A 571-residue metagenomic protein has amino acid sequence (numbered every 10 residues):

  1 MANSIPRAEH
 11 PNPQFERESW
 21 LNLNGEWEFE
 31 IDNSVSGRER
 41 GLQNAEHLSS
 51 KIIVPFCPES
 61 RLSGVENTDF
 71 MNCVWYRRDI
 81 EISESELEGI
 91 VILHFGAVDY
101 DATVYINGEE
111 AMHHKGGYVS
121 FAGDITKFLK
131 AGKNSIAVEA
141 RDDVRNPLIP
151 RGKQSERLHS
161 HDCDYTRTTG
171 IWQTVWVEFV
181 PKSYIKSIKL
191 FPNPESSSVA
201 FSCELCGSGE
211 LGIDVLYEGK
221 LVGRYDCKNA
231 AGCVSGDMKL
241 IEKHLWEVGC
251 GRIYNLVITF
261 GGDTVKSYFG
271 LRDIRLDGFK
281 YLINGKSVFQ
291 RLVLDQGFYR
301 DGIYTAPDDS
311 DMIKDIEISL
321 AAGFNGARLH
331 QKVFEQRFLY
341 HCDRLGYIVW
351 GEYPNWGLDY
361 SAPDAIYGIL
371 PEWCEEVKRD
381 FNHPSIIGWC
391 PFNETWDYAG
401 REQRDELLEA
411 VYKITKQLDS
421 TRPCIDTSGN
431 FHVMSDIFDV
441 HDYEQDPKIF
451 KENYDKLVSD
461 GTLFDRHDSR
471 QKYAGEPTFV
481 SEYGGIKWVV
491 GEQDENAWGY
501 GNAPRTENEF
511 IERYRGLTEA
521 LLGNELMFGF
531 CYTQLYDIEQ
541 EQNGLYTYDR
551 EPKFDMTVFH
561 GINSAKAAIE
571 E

Functional and structural regions predicted by a protein language model:
M1-S63, E139, D143-L148, R515-E519 (+1 more regions): Accessory carbohydrate-binding/adhesion or oligomerization-edge regions at the termini of glycan-active proteins
P6-Q14, E28-S34, E66-Y184, S208 (+3 more regions): Accessory beta-strand-rich segments of carbohydrate-active enzymes
Y105-A111, E218-G219, G261-G262, N284: Short strand-turn-strand beta-turns centered on an Asx-Gly dipeptide
I106, S197-C227, G236, L256: Beta-strand-rich binding/interaction modules
S120-K127, C233-E242: Exposed aromatic-hydrophobic patches
F179-G207, K566-E571: Surface beta-strand/loop "capping" patches
K189, I253, V257-S319, P423-I425 (+2 more regions): N-terminal carbohydrate-binding accessory modules
K314-E317, G326-E551, V558-G561: Substrate-binding/catalytic cleft of secreted carbohydrate-active enzymes, primarily glycoside hydrolases
